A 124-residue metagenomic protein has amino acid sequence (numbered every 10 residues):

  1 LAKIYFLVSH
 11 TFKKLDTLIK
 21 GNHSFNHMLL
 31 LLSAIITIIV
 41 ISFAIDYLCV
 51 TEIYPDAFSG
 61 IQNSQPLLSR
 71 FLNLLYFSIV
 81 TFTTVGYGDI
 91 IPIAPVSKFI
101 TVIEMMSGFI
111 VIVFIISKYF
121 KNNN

Functional and structural regions predicted by a protein language model:
I4-F12, I39-F43, Y47, I112-I116: Alpha-helical transmembrane segments of polytopic integral membrane proteins, especially the permease/helical cores
I4-H27, C49-I53: Membrane-helix interface/capping segments
L15, T51-G60, D89, S117 (+1 more regions): Transmembrane helix-loop junctions in multipass membrane proteins, especially transporters and channels
I19, H23-N26, Q65-L68, I93-F99: Membrane-interfacial loop-to-transmembrane-helix junctions in polytopic alpha-helical membrane proteins
H23-T37: Alpha-helical transmembrane segments and their helix-start/interface "positive-inside/aromatic belt" motifs in integral
I38-L74: Outer-pore turret/helix-boundary of cation channels
S69-N124: Pore domain of cation channels
